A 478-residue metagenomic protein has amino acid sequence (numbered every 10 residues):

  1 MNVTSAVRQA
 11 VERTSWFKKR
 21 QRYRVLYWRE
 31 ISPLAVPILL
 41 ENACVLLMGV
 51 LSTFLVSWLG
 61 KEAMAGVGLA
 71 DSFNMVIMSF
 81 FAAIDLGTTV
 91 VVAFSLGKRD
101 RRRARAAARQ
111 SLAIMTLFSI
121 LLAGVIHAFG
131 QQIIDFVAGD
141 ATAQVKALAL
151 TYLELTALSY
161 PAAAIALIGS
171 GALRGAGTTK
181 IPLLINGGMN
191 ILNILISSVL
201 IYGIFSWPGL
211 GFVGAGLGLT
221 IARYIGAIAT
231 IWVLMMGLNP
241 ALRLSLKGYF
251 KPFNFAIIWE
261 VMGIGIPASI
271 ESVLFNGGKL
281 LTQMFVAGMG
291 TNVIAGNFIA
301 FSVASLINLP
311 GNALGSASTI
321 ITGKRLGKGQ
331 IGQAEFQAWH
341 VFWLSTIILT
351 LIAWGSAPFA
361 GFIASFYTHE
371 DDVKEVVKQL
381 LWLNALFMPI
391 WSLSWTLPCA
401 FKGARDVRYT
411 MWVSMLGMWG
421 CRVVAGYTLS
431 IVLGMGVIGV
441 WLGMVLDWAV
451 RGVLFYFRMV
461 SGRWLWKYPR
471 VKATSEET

Functional and structural regions predicted by a protein language model:
M1-I38, V92-S159, W207-I266, T322-F387 (+1 more regions): Short alpha-helical transmembrane segments in multi-pass integral membrane proteins
R22-F54, W58-L59, M75-G87, S119-A123 (+4 more regions): N-terminal transmembrane alpha-helices
P33-S52, L155, A222-G226, T230 (+3 more regions): Transmembrane helical elements of multi-pass membrane transporters/channels
A43, L47-A65, I134-A143, V199-L210 (+6 more regions): Helix-terminus/linker motif at the lipid-water interface of multi-pass membrane proteins
V45, G49-S52, V56, M78-D85 (+17 more regions): Alpha-helical transmembrane segments and their lipid-water interface positions in multi-pass membrane proteins
K61-S72, A149, L153, G216 (+3 more regions): Small-residue hotspots at the loop-to-helix junctions and early N-terminal turns of transmembrane alpha-helices
M64-G124, A163-P182, I294-A360, W391-S414: Small-residue-rich hydrophobic transmembrane alpha-helices
D85, L155-R174, P182-N190, A215-I231 (+5 more regions): Short runs within selected transmembrane alpha-helices of multi-pass transporters and secretion channels
